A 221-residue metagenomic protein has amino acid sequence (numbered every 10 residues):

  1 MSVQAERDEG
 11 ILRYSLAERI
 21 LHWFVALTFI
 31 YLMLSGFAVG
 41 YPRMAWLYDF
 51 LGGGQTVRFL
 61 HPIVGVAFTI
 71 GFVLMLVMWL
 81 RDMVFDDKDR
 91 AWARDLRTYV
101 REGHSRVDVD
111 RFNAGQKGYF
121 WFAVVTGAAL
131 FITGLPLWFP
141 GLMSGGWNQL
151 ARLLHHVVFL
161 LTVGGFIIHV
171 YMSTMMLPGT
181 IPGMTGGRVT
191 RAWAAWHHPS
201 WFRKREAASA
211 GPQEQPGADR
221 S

Functional and structural regions predicted by a protein language model:
M1-S221: Membrane-embedded alpha-helical bundles that constitute the cytochrome b-like, heme-associated redox core of multi-pass
